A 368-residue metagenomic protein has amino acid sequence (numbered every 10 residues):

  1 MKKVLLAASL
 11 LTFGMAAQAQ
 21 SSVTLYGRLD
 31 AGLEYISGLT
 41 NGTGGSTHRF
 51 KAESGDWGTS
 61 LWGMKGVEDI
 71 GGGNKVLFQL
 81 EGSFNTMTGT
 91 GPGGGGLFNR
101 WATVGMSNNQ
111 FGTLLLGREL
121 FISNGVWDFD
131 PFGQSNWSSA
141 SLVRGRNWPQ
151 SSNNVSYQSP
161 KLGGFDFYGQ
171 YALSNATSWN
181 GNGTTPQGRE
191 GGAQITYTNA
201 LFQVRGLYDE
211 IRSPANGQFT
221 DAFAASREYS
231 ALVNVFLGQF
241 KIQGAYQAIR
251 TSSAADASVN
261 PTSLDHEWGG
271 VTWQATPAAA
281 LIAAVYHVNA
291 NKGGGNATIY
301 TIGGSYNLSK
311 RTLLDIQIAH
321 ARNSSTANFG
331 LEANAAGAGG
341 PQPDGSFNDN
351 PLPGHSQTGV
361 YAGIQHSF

Functional and structural regions predicted by a protein language model:
M1-Q20: Gram-negative bacterial Sec-dependent N-terminal signal peptides
S21-Y35, R49-A176, Q187, T196-A200 (+1 more regions): Outer membrane beta-barrel
T24-Y26, K75-L77, T113-G117, D166-Y168 (+7 more regions): Residue-level detector of the transmembrane beta-barrel scaffold of outer-membrane proteins
L33-N41, F84-T90, I122-N124, N175-W179 (+5 more regions): Gram-negative outer-membrane beta-barrel proteins
G45-D56, P92-G96, G145-N147, N182-R189 (+6 more regions): Replace "Gram-negative outer membrane beta-barrel proteins" with "bacterial and organellar outer membrane beta-barrel
G58-W62, R100-V104, S151-V155, R189-A193 (+5 more regions): Hydrophobic, lipid-facing positions within transmembrane beta-strands of outer-membrane proteins
L162, L308, L352-F368: Outer-membrane beta-barrel "beta-signal"
G192-Y306, Q317-A321: Detector for outer-membrane/organellar transmembrane beta-barrel domains, recognizing the amphipathic beta-strand
